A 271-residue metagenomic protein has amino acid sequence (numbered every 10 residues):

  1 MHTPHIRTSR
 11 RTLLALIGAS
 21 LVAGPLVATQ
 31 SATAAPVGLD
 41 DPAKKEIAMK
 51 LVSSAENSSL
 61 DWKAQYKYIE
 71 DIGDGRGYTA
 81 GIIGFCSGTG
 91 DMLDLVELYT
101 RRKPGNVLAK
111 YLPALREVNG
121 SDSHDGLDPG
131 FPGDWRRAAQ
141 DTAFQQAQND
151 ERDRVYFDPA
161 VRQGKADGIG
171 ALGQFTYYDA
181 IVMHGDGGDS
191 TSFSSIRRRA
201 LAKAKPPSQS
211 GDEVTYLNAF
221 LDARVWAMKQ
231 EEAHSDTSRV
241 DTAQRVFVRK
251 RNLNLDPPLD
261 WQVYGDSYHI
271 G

Functional and structural regions predicted by a protein language model:
H2-A19: N-terminal secretory signal peptides and thylakoid transit peptides that target proteins across membranes
T3-I6, L26, G105: Generic low-complexity segments that are intrinsically disordered, proline-rich and/or Lys/Arg-biased
G24-V37: C-terminal region of N-terminal signal peptides and the immediate post-cleavage residues of exported proteins
A35-Q140, A147-D167, L172-G271: Cell-wall polysaccharide-cleaving catalytic domain and substrate-binding groove, primarily in peptidoglycan/chitin
